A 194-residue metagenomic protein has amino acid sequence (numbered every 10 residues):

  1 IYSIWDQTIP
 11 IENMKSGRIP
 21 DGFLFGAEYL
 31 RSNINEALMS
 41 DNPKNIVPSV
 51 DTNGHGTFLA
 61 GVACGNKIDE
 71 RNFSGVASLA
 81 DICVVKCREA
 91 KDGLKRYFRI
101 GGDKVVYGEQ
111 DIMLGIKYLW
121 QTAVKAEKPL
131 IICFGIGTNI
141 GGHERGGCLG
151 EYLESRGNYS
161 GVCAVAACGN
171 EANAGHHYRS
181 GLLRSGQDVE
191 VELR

Functional and structural regions predicted by a protein language model:
I1, S78-C83, A126-I131, Y159-A164: Loop/turn elements at helix/coil->beta-strand transitions in domains of secreted/extracellular proteins
I1-G108: Subtilisin-like serine protease catalytic core
I4, V62, D111, G115-Y118 (+1 more regions): Alpha-helical scaffold elements adjacent to nucleotide-binding pockets in ATP/GTP-utilizing enzyme cores
N53-G54, V106-M113, H143-G147: Soluble non-cytosolic domains of exported or imported proteins
C64-I68, K117-V124, E154-N158: Sec-exported extracytoplasmic/periplasmic mature domains
L114-E144, A167: Short acidic, glycine-rich surface-loop motifs adjacent to enzyme active sites
T138-R194: Substrate-binding/specificity loop regions of serine endopeptidase catalytic domains, predominantly subtilases
